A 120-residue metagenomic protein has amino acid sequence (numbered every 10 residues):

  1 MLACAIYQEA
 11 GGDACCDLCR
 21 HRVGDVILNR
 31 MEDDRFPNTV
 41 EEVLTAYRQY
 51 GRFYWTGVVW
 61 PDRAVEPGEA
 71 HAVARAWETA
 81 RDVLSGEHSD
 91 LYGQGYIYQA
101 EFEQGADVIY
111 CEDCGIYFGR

Functional and structural regions predicted by a protein language model:
M1-R120: Bacterial extracytoplasmic/cell-wall-associated proteins, especially those involved in peptidoglycan
